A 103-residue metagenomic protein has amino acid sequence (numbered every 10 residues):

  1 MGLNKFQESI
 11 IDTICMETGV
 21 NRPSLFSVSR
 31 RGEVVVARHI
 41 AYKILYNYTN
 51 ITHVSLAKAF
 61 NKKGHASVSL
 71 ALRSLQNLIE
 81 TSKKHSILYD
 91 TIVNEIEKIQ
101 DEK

Functional and structural regions predicted by a protein language model:
M1-D12: General nucleic-acid-binding
L3-N4, R31-V35, S82: Conserved phosphate/pyrophosphate-binding and hydrolysis machinery centered on Walker-type P-loop NTPases, extending
M16-H39, K63: Short, Lys/Arg-enriched anionic-surface-contact patches
V35-I51: Short, amphipathic alpha-helical "recognition" segments used to contact nucleic acids or chromatin
Y46, A71-L72, Q76-I79: DNA major-groove recognition helix of helix-turn-helix
V54-A59: Short alpha-helical "recognition helix" segments of helix-turn-helix
G64-V68: Helix-turn-helix DNA-binding helix
I79-E102: Short Lys/Arg-enriched helix C-cap and helix-to-coil transition segments that create basic nucleic-acid-contact patches
